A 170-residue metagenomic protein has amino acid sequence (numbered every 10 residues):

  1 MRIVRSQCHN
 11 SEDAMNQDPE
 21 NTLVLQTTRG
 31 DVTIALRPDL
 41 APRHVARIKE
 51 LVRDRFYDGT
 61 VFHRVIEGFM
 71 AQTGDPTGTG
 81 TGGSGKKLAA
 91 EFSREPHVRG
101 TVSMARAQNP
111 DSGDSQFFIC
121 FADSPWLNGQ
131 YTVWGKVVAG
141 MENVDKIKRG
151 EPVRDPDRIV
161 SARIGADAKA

Functional and structural regions predicted by a protein language model:
I3-A170: Cyclophilin-like peptidyl-prolyl cis-trans isomerases
